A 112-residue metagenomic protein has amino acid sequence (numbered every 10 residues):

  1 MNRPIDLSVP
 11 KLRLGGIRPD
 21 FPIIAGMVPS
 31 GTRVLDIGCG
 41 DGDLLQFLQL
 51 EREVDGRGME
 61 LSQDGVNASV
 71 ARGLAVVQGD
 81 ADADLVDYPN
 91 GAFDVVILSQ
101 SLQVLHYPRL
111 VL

Functional and structural regions predicted by a protein language model:
M1-G91, V95: Conserved N-terminal segment of class I S-adenosyl-L-methionine
Q100-S101: Short catalytic micro-motifs in class I SAM-dependent methyltransferases
L105-L112: A short, conserved alpha-helix within the catalytic core of class I
